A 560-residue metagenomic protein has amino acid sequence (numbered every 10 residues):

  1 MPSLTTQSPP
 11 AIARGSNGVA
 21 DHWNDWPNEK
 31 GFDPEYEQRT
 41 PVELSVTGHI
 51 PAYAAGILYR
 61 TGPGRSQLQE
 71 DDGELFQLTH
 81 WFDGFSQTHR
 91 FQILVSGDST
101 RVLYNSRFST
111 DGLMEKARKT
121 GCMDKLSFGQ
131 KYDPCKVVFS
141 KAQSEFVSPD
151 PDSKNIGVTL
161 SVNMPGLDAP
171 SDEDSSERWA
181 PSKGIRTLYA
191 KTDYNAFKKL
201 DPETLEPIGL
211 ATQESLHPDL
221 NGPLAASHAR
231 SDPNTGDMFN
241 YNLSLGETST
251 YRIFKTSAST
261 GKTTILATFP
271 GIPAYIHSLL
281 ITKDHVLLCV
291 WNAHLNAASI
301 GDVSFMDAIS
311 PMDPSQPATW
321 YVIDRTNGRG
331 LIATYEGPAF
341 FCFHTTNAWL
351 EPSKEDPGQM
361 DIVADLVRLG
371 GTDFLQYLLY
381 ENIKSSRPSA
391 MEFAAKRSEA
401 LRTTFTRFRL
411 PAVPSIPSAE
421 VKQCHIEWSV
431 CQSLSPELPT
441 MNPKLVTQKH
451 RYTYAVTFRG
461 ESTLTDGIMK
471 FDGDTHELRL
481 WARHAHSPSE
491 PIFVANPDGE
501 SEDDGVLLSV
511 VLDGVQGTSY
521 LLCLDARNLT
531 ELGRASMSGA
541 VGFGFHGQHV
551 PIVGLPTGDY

Functional and structural regions predicted by a protein language model:
M1-Y560: Beta-propeller domains
